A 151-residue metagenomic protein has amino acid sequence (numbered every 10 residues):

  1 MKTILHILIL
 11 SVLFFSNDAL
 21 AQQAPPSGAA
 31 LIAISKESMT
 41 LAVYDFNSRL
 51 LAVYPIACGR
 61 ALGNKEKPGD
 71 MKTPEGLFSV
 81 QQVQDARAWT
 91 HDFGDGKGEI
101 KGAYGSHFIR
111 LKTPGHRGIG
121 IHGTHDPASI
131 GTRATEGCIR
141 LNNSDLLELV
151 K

Functional and structural regions predicted by a protein language model:
M1-L5: Positively charged n-region of N-terminal signal peptides that target proteins for export
H6-F15: Bacterial N-terminal signal peptides
L20-P68, E75: Intrinsically disordered, low-complexity, Pro/Ser/Thr/Asn/Gly/Ala-rich spacer/linker segments adjacent to signal
Q22-A29, P68-E75, A86-K151: Exported/periplasmic cell-wall-interacting domains
E37-M39, F46-R49, I56-A61, V83-A86 (+3 more regions): Solvent-exposed coil/turn segments that connect beta secondary-structure elements in extracytoplasmic/periplasmic
T40-A42, S79, G120: General beta-strand recognition
A52-Y54, F78, R117-I119: Short beta-strand segments
P55-A57, S79, R140: Generic structural detector for well-ordered beta-strands
